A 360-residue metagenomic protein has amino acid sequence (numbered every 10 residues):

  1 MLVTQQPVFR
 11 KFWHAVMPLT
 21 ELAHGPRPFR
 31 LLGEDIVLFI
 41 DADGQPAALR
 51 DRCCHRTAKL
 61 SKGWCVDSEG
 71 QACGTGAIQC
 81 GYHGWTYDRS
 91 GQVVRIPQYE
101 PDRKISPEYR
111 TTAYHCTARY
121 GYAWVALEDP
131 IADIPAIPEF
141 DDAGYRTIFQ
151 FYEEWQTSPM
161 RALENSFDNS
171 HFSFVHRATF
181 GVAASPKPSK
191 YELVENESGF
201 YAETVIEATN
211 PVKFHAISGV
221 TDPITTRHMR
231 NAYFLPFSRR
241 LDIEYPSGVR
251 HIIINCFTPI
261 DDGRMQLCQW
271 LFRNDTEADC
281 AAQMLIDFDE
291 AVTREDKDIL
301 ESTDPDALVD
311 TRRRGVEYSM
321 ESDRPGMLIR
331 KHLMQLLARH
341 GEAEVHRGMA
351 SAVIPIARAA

Functional and structural regions predicted by a protein language model:
M1-R10: A boundary/linker detector
L2, M17-T147, A357-A360: Rieske [2Fe-2S] iron-sulfur-binding domain
F9-L19, Q92-E100, H171-V175, P236-R240: Short Pro/Gly-enriched beta-strand edge/turn motifs at strand-loop
R10-W13, H24, T111, Y120 (+3 more regions): Sequence-level motif detector for i,i+2 pairs with an aromatic at +2
W13, H24-P28, D35-I36, A113 (+4 more regions): Short, acidic/polar N-cap/turn motifs at the starts of alpha helices
Q45, T57, I131-A360: C-terminal catalytic domain of Rieske-type non-heme iron oxygenases
